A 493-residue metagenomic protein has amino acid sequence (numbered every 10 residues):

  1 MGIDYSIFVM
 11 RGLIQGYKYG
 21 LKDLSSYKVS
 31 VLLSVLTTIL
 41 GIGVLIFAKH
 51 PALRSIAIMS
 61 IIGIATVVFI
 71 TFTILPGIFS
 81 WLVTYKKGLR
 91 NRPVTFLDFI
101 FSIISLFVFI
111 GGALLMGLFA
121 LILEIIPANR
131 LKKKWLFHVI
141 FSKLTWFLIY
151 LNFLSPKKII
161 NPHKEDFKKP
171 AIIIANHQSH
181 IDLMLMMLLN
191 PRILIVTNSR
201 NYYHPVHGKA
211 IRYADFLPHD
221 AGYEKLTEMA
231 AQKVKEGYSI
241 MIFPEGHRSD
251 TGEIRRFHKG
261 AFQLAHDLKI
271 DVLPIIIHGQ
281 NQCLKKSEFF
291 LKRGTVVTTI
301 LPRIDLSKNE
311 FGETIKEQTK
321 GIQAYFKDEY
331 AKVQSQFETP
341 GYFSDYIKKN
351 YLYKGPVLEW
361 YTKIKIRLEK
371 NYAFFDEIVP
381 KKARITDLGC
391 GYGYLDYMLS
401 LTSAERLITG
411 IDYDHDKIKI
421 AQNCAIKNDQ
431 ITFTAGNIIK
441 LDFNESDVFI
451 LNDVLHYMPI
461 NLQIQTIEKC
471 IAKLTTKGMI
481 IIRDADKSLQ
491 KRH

Functional and structural regions predicted by a protein language model:
I3-R11, S55-R90: Transmembrane alpha-helices and their membrane-interface boundaries in multi-pass membrane transporters and channels
K18-A48: Pore- and gate-forming transmembrane helices of large, multi-pass membrane proteins
N91-P170, K349-K365, A373: Membrane-anchoring hydrophobic helices of lipid-metabolizing enzymes
A120-H138, F167-G222: Catalytic core of membrane glycerolipid acyltransferases/transacylases, capturing the structured, soluble-facing
L226-L352: Non-catalytic C-terminal accessory region of glycerolipid acyltransferases and related lyso-lipid remodeling enzymes
G341-V379, G391-D429, A435-D442, M458-L462 (+1 more regions): Class I (Rossmann-like) S-adenosyl-L-methionine-dependent methyltransferase catalytic domain, capturing the SAM-binding
I450: A conserved beta-strand element that flanks and buttresses the S-adenosyl-L-methionine
I464-T476: A short glycine-rich, Lys/Arg-flanked "PGG" loop and its adjoining helix->strand segment in the class I
